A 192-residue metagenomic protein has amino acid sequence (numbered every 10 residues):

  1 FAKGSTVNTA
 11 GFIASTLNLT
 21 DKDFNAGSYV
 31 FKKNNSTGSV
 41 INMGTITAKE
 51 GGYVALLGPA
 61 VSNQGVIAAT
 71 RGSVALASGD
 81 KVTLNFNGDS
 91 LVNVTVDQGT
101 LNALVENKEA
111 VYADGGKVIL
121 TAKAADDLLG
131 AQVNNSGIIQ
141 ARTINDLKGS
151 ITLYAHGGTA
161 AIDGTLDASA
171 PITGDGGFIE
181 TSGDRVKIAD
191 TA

Functional and structural regions predicted by a protein language model:
A2-A192: Extracellular and secretory-pathway beta-repeat/beta-biased strand scaffolds
